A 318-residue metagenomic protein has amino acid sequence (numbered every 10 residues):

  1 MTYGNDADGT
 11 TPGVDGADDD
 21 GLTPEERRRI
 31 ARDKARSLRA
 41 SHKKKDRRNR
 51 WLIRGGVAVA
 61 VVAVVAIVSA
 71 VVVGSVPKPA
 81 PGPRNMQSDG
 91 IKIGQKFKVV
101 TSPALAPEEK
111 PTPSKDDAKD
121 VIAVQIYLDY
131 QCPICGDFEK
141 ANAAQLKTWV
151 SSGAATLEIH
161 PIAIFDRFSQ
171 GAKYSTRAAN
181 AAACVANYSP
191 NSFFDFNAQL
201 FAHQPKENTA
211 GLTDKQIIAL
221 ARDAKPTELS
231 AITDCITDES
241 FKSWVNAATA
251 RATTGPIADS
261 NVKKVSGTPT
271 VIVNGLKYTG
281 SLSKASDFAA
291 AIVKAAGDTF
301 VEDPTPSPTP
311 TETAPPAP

Functional and structural regions predicted by a protein language model:
M1-G13: N-terminal acidic, proline/glycine-rich, low-complexity intrinsically disordered segments
Y3-N5, D20-V61, V68-P79, R222-P318: C-terminal cap of thioredoxin/glutaredoxin-like
V65, A70, M86-E108: N-terminal membrane-targeting/anchoring modules of bacterial envelope and secretion proteins
S75-G90: Ser/Thr/Pro/Gly-rich low-complexity linker/stalk segments immediately outside membranes or between
V100-I122: A short beta-strand-turn-helix
D117-P133, E139, T156-L157, P161: Short active-site neighborhood of thiol/selenol oxidoreductases, capturing the structured segment around
Y127-D129, H160-A163, L200-F201, V273-L276 (+1 more regions): Active-site-proximal beta-strand/loop segments in catalytic clefts of secreted hydrolases
G136-A219: Structural alpha/beta surface segment adjacent to cysteine/selenocysteine redox centers across thiol/disulfide enzymes
